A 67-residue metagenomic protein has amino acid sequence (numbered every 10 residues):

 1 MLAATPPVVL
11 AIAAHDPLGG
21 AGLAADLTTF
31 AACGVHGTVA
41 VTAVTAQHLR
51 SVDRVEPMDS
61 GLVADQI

Functional and structural regions predicted by a protein language model:
M1-I67: Small-residue (G/A/S/T)-rich helix-start motifs and N-terminal tracts that mark the onset
